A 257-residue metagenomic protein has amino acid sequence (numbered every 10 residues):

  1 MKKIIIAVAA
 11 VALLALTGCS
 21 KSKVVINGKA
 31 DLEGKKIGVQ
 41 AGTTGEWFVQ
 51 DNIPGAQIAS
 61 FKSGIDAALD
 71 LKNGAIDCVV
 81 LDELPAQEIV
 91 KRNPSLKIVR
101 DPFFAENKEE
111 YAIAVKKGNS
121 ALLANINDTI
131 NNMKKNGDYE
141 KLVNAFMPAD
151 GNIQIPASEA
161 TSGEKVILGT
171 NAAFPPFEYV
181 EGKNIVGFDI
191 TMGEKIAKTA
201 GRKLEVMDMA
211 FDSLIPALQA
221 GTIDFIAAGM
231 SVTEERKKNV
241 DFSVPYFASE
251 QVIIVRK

Functional and structural regions predicted by a protein language model:
M1-I4: Positively charged n-region of N-terminal signal peptides that target proteins for export
A15-G18: C-terminal motif of bacterial Sec signal peptides marking the signal peptidase cleavage site
S22-D31, N93-K108, E194, K198 (+1 more regions): Acidic, polar ligand-binding/catalytic clefts
K23-K62, E83-P85, T170-P176, I185-K198 (+1 more regions): Bilobed "Venus flytrap"/periplasmic-binding protein-like clamshell domains and structurally analogous long
K35-K36, P54, K72-P85, S95-L96 (+2 more regions): Alpha-to-beta junction loops
K36, Q57-S60, G64, N125 (+2 more regions): Extracytoplasmic small-molecule ligand-binding "clamshell" domains of the periplasmic binding protein/Venus flytrap
E46-I53, I98-F103, N127-K165: Ligand-binding clefts/hinges and TM-proximal coupling segments of bilobed small-molecule sensing domains
E83, Q87-N127, A149, I153-I155 (+2 more regions): Periplasmic-binding protein-like
